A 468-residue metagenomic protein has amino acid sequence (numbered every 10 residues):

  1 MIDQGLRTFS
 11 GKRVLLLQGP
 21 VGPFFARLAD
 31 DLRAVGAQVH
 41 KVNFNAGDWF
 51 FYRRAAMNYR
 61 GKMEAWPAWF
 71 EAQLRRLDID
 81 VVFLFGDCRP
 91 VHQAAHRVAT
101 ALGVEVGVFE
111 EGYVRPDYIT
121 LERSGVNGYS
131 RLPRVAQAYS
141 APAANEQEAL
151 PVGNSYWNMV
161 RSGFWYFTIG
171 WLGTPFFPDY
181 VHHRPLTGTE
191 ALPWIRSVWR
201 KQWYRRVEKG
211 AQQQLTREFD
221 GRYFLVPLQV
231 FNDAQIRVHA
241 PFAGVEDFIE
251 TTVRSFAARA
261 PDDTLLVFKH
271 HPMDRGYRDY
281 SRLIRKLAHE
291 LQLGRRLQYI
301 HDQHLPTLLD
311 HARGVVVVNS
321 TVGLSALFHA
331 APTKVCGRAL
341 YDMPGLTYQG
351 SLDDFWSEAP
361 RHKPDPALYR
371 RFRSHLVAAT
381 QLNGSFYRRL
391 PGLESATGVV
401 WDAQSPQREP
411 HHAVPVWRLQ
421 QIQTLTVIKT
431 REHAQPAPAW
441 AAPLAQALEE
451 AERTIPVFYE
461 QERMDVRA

Functional and structural regions predicted by a protein language model:
M1-N45: N-terminal subdomain of nucleotide-sugar transferases
R13, D80-V81, Y223, L265 (+1 more regions): Structural motif
G22-A26, F44-Y139: Active-site and donor-binding regions of nucleotide-sugar-utilizing enzymes
F25, V181-L283: Conserved catalytic-core segment of nucleotide-activated headgroup transferases in glycan assembly
G61-R75, Y277-V322: Donor nucleotide-activated moiety binding/catalytic core segment of transferases that use nucleotide-activated donors
L84-Q93, E110, H301-T347: A donor-sugar binding/catalytic signature common to diverse glycosyltransferases and related nucleotide-sugar
V106-Q202: Active-site-proximal region of nucleotide-activated glycan assembly enzymes, centered on histidine/acidic-rich loops
P133-F177, L346-A468: Leloir-type glycosyltransferase catalytic cores
